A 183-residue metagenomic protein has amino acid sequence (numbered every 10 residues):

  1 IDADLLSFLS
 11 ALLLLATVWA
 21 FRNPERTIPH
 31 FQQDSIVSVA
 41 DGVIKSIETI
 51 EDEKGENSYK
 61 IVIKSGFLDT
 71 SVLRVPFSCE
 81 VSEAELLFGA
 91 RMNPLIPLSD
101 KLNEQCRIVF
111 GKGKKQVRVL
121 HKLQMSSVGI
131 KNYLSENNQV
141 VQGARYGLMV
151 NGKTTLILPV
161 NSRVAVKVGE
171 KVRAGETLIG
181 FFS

Functional and structural regions predicted by a protein language model:
I1-S183: Contiguous, well-folded functional domains in the mature portion of proteins
